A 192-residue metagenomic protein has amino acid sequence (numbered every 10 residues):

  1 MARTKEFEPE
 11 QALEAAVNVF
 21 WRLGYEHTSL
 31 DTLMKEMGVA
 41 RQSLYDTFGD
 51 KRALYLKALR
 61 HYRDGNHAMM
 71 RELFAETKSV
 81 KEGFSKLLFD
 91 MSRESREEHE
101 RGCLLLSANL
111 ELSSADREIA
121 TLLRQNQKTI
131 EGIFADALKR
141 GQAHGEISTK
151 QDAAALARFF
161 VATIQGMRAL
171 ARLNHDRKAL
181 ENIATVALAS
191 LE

Functional and structural regions predicted by a protein language model:
M1-F7: N-terminal intrinsically disordered/low-complexity leader segments
Q11, A15, V19-A53, K57: Helix-turn-helix
K57, R71-R101, A153-A157: Hydrophobic alpha-helical connector segments
R60-N66: Short, basic, alpha-helical segments at the C-terminal edge of helix-turn-helix-like DNA-binding modules
H61, E72, E118-T129, I133: Short, solvent-exposed amphipathic helices
G83, E97-E118: Amphipathic alpha-helical segments used for helix-helix packing
K86-R93, K128-H144, A154, L173-E192: C-terminal peripheral helix-coil segments that are non-catalytic and often amphipathic
R101, Q151-L170, I183-S190: Hydrophobic alpha-helical segments that form the core of small-molecule binding pockets and/or dimer interfaces
